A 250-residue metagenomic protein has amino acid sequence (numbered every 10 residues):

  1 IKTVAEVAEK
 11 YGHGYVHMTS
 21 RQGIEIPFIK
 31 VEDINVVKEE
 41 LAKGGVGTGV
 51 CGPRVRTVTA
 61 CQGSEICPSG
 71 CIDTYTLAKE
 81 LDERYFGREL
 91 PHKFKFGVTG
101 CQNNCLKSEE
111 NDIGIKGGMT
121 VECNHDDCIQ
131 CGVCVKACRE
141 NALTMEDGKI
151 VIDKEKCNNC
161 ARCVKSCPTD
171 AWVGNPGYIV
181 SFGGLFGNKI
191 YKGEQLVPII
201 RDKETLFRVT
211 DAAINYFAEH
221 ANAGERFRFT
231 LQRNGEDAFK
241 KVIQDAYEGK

Functional and structural regions predicted by a protein language model:
I1-V133, A137, K156: Small-residue-enriched alpha-helical segments and adjacent helix-cap loops that form tight helix-helix packing
H13-G14, L143, G184-K189: Short connector loops/turns at beta-strand edges and beta->alpha or beta->beta junctions
H13-S20, C51-G52, P91-F94, E146 (+2 more regions): Flexible, glycine/charged-enriched surface loops at secondary-structure junctions
G114-G118, V180-F182, F186: A domain-level signal for the structural core that forms small-molecule/cofactor-binding pockets and catalytic centers
T120, V133, D147-I150, E155 (+3 more regions): A structural-propensity feature for long, helix-poor, extended segments
V133-V151, N158, R162-I179: Iron-sulfur cluster-binding cysteine motifs and their immediate structural context in ferredoxin-like electron-transfer
G184-A221: A hydrophobic, small-residue-rich beta->alpha segment in the mid-to-C-terminal subdomain of diverse proteins
K240-Q244, K250: Long C-terminal interaction/binding lobes of large macromolecular proteins
